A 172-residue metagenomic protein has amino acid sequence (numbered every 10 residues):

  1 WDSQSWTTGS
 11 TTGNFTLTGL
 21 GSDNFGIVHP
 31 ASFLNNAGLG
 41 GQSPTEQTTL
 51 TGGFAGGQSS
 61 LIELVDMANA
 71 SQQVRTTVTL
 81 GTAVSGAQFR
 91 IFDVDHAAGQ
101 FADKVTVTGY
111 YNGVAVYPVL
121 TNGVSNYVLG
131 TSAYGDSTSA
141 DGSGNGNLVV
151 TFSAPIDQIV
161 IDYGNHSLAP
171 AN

Functional and structural regions predicted by a protein language model:
W1-T7: Boundary/junction segments of secreted and surface-exposed precursor proteins
G19, R75-T82, I91, G109-Y111: A short glycine/threonine-centered beta-strand motif
V28-T79: Surface-exposed, low-complexity/disordered Ser/Thr/Gly/Pro/Asn-rich loops and linkers
N69-A70, V94-D103, L168-A171: Extended, low-complexity, turn-rich repeat/linker tracts enriched in Gly/Pro/Ser/Thr and Asp/Glu that occur
S71, L80-Q88, P155-Q158: Extended extracellular/luminal ectodomain segments enriched in beta-structured repeat modules
V78, A97-P118: Short, surface-exposed beta-strand/strand-loop-strand elements in extracellular ectodomains
A83-G99: A short beta-strand element within beta-rich, extracytoplasmic domains of secreted/secretory-pathway proteins
G109-N172: Terminal, low-complexity interaction segments
